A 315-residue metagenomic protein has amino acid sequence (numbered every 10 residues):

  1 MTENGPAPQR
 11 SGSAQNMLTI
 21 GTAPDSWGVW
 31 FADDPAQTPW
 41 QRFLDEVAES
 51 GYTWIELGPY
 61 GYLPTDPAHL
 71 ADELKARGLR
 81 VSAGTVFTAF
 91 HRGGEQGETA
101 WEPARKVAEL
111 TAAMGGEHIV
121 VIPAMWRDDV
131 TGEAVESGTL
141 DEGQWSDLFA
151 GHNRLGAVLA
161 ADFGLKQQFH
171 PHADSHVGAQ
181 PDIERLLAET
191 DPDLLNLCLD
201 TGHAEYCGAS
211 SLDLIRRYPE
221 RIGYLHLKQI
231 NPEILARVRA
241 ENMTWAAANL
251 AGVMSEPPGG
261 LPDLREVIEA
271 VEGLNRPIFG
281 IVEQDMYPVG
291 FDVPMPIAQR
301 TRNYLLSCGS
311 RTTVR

Functional and structural regions predicted by a protein language model:
T2-H118, E142, N153, N196 (+2 more regions): N-terminal pre-domain/capping segments
E3-R10, Q96-L197: Active-site acidic/histidine proton-transfer and metal-coordination neighborhood in alpha/beta enzyme cores
T22, W54-I55, A150-P257, L261 (+1 more regions): Acidic/histidine-rich catalytic cores of soluble enzymes
A23-W27, G58-Y60, V86-H91, A124-W126 (+4 more regions): Active-site beta-loop-alpha junctions enriched in small/polar residues
D34-T38, M125-A134, L235-A247: Short, flexible, mixed-charge acidic loops at enzyme active sites
W54, H118, Y224, I278-F279: Residues at the N-termini of beta-strands
P258-G273: A short, acidic, amphipathic alpha-helical segment used as a generic capping/interface helix at domain edges
I281-P296: A short, acidic, flexible beta-alpha connecting loop/helix-capping segment that sits on the rim of active
